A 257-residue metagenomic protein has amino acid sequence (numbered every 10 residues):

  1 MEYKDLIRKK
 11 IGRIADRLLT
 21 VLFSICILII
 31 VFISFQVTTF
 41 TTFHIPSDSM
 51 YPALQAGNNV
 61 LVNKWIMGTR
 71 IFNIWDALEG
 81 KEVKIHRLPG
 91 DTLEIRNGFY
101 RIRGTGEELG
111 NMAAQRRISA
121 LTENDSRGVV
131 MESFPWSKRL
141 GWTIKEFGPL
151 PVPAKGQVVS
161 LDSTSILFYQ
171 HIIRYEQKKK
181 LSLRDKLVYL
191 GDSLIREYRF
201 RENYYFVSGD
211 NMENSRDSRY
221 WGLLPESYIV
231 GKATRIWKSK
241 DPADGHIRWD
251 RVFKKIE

Functional and structural regions predicted by a protein language model:
E2-L19, T41, S49-E257: Soluble "head" domains of membrane/secretory-pathway proteins
T20-T38: Hydrophobic membrane-insertion alpha-helices, especially the h-region of bacterial N-terminal signal peptides
